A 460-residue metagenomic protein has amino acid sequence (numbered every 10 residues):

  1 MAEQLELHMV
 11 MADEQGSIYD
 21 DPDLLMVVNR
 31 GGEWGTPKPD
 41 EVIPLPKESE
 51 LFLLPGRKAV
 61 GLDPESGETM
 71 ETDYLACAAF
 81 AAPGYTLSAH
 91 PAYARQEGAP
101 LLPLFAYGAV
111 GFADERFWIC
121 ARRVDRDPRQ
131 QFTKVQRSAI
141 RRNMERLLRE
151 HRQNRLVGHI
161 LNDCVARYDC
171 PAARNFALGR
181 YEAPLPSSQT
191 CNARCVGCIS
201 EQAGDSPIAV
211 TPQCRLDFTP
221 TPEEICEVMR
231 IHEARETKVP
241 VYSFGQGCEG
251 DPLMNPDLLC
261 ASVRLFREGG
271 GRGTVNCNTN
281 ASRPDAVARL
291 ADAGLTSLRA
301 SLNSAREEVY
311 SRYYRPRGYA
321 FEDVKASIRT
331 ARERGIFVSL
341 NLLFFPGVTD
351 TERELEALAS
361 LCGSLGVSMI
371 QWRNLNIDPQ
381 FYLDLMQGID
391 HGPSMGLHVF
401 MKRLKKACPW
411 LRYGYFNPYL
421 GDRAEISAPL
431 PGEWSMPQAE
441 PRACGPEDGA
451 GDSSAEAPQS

Functional and structural regions predicted by a protein language model:
M1-N154, E356, S360-S460: Auxiliary Fe-S-binding modules of radical SAM enzymes
E145-R146, E150-C170, I199-V228: Short, flexible helix-coil linker/hinge segments at the edges of structured domains or between repeats
Y168-A203, V241-F244: N-terminal pre-triad scaffold of radical SAM enzymes
E182, P186, Q202-A261, R267-A286 (+2 more regions): Core AdoMet radical
G247-E249, N280-S282, N303-A305, L343-F345 (+2 more regions): Active-site beta-loop-alpha junctions enriched in small/polar residues
P256-G270, E322-R334, H391-Y413: Alpha-helix-loop-beta-strand connector modules within alpha/beta enzyme cores
D285-L290, T349-C362: Catalytic cores of alpha/beta
R315-R317, S327-E354: Conserved strand-turn element in the central/C-terminal portion of the radical SAM core barrel that lines
